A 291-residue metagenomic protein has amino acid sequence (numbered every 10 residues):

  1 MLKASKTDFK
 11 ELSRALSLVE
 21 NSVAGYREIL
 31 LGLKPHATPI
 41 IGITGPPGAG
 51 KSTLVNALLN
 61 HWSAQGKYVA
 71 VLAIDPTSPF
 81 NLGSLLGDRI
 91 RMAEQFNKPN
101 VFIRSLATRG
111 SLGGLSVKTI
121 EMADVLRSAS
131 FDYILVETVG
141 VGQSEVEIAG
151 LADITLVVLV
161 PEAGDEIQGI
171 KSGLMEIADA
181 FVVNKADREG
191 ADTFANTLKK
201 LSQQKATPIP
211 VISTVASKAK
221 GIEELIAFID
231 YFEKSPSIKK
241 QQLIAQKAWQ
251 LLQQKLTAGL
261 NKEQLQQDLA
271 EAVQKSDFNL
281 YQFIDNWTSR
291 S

Functional and structural regions predicted by a protein language model:
L2-I41, P46-A49, L58-S144, I154 (+1 more regions): Nucleotide-state-sensitive switch-loop elements of NTP-binding domains
L12-R14, S213, E224-S291: Long, well-ordered amphipathic alpha-helical subdomains in the mid-to-C-terminal portions of large enzyme subunits
G50, L54, G221: Conserved glycine(s) of the Walker
K67, P99, L151-I154, E176-D179 (+1 more regions): Short glycine-/polar-rich loops that comprise or flank the Walker A/P-loop and associated switch/sensor motifs
S105-L106, V157-V160, V182-K185, S213-V215: Conserved beta-strand segments of the P-loop GTPase G domain that flank and frequently precede/overlap
L112-S116, I120, G142-E145, A149 (+4 more regions): Amphipathic alpha-helical transducer elements in NTP-driven molecular machines
D124-F131, Q143-E162, S172-V182: Inter-motif core of Ras-like GTPase G domains
I177-A180, A186-K234: Canonical P-loop GTPase G-domain recognition
